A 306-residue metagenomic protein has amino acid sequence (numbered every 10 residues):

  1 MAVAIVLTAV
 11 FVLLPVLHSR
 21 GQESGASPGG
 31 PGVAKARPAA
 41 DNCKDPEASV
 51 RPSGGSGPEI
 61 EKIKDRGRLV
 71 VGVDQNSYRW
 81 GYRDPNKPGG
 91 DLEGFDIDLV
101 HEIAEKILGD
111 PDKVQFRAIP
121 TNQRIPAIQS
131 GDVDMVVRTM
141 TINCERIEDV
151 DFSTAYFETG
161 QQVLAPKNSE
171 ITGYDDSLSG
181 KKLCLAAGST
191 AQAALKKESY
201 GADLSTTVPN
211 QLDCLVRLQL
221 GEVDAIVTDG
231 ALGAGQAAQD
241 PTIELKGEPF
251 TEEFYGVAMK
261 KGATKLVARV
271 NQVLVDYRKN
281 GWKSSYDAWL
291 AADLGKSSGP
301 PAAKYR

Functional and structural regions predicted by a protein language model:
V10-V33: C-terminal region of N-terminal signal peptides and the immediate post-cleavage residues of exported proteins
A26-V136: Extracytoplasmic small-molecule ligand-binding "clamshell" domains of the periplasmic binding protein/Venus flytrap
E47-V50, G54, Q192-T206, L245 (+1 more regions): Ligand-binding clefts/hinges and TM-proximal coupling segments of bilobed small-molecule sensing domains
G72, P111-P120, L185, A202-N210 (+1 more regions): Short beta-strand-to-loop elements that line the ligand-binding cleft of bilobed periplasmic-binding protein-like
G90-I107, M140-N143, T159-L215, G230-A234 (+1 more regions): Bilobed "Venus flytrap"/periplasmic-binding protein-like clamshell domains and structurally analogous long
E105, D112-D176: Acidic, polar ligand-binding/catalytic clefts
Q123, T139-E148, K196, Q219-E252: A ligand-binding cleft/hinge motif common to bilobed small-molecule-binding domains
F157-A165, A234-L274, L294-R306: Periplasmic-binding protein-like
